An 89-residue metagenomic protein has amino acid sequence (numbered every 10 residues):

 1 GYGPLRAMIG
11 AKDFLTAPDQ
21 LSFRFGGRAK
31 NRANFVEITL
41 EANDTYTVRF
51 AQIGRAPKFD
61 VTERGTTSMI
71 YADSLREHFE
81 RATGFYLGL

Functional and structural regions predicted by a protein language model:
G1-K30: Negatively charged, low-complexity tracts enriched in Asp/Glu with abundant Ser/Thr
S22, T47-R49, D60: Ser/Thr- (and often Asn-) enriched beta-sheet segments in non-cytosolic proteins
N31-V36: Short, surface-exposed coil-to-beta transition loops
T39-N43: Short beta-strand micro-motifs enriched in acidic
D44-A56: Short, surface-exposed beta-strand/strand-loop-strand elements in extracellular ectodomains
G54-L89: Mixed-charge, Lys/Arg-enriched low-complexity segments
